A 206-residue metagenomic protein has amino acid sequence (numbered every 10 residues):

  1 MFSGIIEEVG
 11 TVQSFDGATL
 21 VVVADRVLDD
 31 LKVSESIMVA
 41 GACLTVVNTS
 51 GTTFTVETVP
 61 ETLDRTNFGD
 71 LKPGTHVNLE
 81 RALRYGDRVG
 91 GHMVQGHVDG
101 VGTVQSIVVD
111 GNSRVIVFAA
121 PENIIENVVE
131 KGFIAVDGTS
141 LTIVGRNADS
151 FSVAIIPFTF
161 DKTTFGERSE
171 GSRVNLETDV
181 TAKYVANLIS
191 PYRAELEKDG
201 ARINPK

Functional and structural regions predicted by a protein language model:
M1-K206: Conserved loop->alpha-helix
